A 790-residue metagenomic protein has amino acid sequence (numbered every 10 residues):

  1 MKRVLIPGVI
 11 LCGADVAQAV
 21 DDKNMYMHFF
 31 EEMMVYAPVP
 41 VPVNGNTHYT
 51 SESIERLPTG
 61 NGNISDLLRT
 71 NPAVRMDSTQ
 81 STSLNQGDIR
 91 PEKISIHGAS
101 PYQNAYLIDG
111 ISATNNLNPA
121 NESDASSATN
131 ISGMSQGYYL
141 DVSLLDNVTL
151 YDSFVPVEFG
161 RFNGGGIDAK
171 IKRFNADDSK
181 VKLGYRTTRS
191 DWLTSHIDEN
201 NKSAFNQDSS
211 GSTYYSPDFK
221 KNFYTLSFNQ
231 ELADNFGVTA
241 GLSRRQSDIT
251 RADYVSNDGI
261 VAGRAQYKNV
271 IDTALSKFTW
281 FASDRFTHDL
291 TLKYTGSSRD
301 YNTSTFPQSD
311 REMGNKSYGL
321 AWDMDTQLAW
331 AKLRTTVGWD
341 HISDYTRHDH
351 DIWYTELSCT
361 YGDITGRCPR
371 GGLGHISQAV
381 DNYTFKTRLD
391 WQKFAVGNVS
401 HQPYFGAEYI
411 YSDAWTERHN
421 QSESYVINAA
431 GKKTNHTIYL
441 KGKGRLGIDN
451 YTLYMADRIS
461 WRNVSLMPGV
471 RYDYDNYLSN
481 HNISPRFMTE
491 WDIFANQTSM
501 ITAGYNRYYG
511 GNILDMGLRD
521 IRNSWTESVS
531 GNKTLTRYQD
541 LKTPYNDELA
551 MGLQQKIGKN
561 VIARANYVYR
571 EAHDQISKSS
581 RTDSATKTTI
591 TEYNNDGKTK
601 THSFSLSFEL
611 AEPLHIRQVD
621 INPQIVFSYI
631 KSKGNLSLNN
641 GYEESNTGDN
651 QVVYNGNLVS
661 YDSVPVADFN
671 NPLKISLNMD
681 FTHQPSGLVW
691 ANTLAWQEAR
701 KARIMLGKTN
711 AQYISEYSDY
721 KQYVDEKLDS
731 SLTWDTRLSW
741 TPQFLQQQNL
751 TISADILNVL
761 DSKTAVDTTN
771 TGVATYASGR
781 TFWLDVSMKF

Functional and structural regions predicted by a protein language model:
M1, L5-G60, S65-P72, M134 (+4 more regions): N-terminal Sec signal peptide and the immediately downstream disordered periplasmic leader that contains the TonB box
D22, V39-P156, G166, K170-K172 (+2 more regions): Periplasmic N-terminal accessory/gating domains of Gram-negative outer-membrane beta-barrel systems
N116, G687, A695-I714, S731-T733 (+1 more regions): C-terminal beta-signal and adjacent terminal beta-strands/loops of Gram-negative outer-membrane beta-barrel proteins
S123, S298, N476, F494-P544 (+3 more regions): Surface-exposed extracellular loop regions of Gram-negative outer-membrane beta-barrel proteins, predominantly
S179-K180, T213-S298, N315-K332, G397 (+1 more regions): Transmembrane beta-barrel wall of Gram-negative outer-membrane proteins
V181-R189, A240-R244, L290-G296, T335-H341 (+9 more regions): Transmembrane beta-barrel strands of outer-membrane/channel proteins
L275-S298, R311-L478, S603-P613, R617-S628: Face-selective signature of the C-terminal outer-membrane beta-barrel domain
S460-S465, Y567-I576, D583-K708: Gram-negative outer-membrane beta-barrel transporters
